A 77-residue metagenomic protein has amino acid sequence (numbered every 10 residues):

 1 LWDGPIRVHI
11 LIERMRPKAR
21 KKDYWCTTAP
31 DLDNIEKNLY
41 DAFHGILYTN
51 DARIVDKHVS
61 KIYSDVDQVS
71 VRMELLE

Functional and structural regions predicted by a protein language model:
L1-E77: Acidic, proline/glycine-enriched N-terminal capping motif
